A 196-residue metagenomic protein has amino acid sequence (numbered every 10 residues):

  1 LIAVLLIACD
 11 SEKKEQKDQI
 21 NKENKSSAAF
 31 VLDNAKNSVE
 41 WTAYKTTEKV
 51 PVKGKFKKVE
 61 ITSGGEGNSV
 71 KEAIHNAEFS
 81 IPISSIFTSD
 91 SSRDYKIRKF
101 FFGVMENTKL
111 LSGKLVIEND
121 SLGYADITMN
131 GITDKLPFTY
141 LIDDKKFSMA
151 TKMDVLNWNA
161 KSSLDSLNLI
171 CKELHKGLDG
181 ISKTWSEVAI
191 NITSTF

Functional and structural regions predicted by a protein language model:
L1-I7: Sec-dependent bacterial lipoprotein signal peptides
C9-F196: Low-complexity, acidic/polar, glycine-enriched regions of mature
